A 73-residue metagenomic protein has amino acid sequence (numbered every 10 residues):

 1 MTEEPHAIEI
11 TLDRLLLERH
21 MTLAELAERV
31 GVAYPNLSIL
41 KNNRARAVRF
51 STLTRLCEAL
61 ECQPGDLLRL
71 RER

Functional and structural regions predicted by a protein language model:
M1-M21: A short, Lys/Arg-rich alpha-helix, primarily the initiator
L17, E28, E58: Alpha-helical residues within the helix-turn-helix
M21-I39: Short alpha-helical DNA-recognition segment
K41, T52, R71: DNA major-groove recognition helix of helix-turn-helix
R44-R55: Short, basic-rich loop-to-helix N-cap that marks the start of a DNA-contacting helix
E61-R73: Short C-terminal boundary/hinge segments that cap the last helix of small helical domains
